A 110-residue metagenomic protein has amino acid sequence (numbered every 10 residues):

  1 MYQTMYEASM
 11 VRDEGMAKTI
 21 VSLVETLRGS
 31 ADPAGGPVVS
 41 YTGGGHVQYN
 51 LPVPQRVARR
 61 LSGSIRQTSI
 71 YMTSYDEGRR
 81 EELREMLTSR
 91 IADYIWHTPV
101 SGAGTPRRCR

Functional and structural regions predicted by a protein language model:
M1-R110: Compositional signal for N-terminal targeting/processing segments
